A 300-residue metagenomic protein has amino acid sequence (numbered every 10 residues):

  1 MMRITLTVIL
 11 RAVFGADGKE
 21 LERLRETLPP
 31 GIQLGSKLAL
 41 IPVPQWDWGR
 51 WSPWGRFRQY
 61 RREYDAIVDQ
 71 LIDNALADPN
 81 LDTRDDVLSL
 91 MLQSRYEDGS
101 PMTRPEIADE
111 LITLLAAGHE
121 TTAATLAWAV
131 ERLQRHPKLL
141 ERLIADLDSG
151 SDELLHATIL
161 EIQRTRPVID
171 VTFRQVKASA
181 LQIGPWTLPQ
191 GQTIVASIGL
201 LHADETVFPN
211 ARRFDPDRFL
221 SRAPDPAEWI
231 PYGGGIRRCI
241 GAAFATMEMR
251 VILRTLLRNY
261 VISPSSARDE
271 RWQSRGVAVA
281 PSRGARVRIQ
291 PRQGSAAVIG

Functional and structural regions predicted by a protein language model:
M1-A124: Cytochrome P450 heme-thiolate monooxygenase catalytic core
T5, H119-D146, A242-Y260: Cytochrome P450 catalytic-core helices
E26-P30, S149-G150, R238, A243-G300: Cytochrome P450 proximal C-terminal region
P53, F57, A66, T158-R164 (+3 more regions): C-terminal domain-closing interface element
S149-G184, E205: Conserved cytochrome P450 K-helix E-x-x-R motif and the immediately C-terminal K′/meander segment
A196-A223: Conserved cytochrome P450 K-helix/beta-meander segment immediately N-terminal to the heme-binding cysteine loop
